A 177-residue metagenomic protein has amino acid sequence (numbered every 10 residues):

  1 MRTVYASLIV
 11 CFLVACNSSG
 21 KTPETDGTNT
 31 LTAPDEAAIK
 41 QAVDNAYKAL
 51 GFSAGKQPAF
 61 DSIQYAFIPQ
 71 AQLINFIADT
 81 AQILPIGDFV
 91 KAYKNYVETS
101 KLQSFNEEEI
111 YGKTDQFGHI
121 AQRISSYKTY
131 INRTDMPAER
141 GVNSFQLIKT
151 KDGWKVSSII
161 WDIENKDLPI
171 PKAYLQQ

Functional and structural regions predicted by a protein language model:
M1-V4: Positively charged n-region of N-terminal signal peptides that target proteins for export
A6-A15: Bacterial N-terminal signal peptides
C16-D61, Y65, Q177: Short, low-complexity N-terminal intrinsically disordered segments enriched in polar/charged residues
A46, I63, A71, R123 (+1 more regions): Hydrophobic pocket/interface hotspot
G51, A71-L84: A short gly/proline-enriched turn/hairpin at secondary-structure junctions
I77, P85-R133: Surface-exposed, charged secondary-structure patches
L84-I86, T134-P137, K166-A173: A short, polar/proline- and glycine-enriched secondary-structure boundary/capping micro-motif
R140-P169: Short beta-strand edge/turn micro-motifs at domain boundaries
